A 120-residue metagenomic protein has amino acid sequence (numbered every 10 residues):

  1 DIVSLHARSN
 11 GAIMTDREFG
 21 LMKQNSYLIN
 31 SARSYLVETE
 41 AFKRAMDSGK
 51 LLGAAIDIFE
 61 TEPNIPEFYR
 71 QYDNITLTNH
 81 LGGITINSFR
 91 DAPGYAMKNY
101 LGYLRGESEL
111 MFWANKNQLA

Functional and structural regions predicted by a protein language model:
D1-F68: Rossmann-like adenosine-cofactor binding region
E62-A120: C-terminal helix-to-coil terminal segments
